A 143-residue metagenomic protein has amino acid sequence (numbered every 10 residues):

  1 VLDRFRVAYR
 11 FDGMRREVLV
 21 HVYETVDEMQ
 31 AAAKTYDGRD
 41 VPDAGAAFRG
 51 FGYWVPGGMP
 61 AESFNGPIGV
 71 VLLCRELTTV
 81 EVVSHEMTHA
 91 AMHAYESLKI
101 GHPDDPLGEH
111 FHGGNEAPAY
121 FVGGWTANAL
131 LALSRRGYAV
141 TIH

Functional and structural regions predicted by a protein language model:
V1-P42: Short, charged/polar N-terminal "headpieces" of proteins
V7, P60, T126-N128: Residue-level detector of intrinsically disordered, flexible termini and proteolytic processing junctions
V18-V22, V71-L72, V83: Hydrophobic beta-strand residues in large extracellular and virion-surface proteins
V26-T78, A90-A94: Active-site scaffold of zinc-dependent metalloenzymes
E76-E81, H93-A132: Post-HEXXH active-site segment of zinc metalloproteases
E86: Walker B catalytic acidic pair
L131-H143: Long, well-structured alpha-helical subdomains associated with metal-dependent extracellular/ecto-lumenal hydrolases
